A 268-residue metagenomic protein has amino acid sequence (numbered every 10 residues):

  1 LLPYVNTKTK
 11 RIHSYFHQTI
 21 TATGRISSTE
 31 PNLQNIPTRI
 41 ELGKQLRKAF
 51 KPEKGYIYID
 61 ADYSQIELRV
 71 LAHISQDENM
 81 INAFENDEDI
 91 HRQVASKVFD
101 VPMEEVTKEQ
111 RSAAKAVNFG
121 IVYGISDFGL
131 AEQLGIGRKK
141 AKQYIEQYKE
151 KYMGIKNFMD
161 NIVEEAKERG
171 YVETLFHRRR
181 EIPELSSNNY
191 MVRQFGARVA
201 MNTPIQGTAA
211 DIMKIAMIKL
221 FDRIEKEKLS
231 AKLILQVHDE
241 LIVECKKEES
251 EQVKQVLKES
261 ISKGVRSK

Functional and structural regions predicted by a protein language model:
L1-K268: Conserved catalytic core of nucleotide polymerization and phosphodiester-bond processing enzymes
